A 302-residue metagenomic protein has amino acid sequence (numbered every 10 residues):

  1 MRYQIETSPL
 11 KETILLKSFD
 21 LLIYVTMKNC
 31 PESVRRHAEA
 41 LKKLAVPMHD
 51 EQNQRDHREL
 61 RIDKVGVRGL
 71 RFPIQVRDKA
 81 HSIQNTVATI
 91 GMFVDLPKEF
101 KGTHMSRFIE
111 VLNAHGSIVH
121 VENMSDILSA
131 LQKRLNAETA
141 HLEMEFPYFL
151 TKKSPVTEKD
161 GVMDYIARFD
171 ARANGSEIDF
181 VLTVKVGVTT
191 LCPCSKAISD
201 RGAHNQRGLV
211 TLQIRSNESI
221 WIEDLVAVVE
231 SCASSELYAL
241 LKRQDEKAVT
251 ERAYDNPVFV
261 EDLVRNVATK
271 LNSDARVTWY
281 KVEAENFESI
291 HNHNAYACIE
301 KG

Functional and structural regions predicted by a protein language model:
F19-T26: Short, Lys/Arg-enriched N-terminal segments with co-localized hydrophobic residues within the first ~10-30 amino acids
K28-G302: N-terminal intrinsically disordered, cationic/polar leader segments that include organellar targeting peptides
